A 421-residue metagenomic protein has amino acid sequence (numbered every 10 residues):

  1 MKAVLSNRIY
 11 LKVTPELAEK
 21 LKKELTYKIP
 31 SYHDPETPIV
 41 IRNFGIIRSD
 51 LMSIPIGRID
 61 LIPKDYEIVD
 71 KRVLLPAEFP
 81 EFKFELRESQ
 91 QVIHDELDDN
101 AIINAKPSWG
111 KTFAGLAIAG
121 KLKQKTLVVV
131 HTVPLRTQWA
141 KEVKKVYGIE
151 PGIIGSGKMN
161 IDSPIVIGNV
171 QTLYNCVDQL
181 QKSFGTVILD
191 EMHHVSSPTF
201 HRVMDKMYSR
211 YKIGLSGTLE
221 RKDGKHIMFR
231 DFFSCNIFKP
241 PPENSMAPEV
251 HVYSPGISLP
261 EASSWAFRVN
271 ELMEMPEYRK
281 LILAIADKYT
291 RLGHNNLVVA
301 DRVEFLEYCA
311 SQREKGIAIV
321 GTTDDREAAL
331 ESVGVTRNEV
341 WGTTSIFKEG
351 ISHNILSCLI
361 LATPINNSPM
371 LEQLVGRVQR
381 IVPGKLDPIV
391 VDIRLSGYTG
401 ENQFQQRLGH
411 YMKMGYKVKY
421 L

Functional and structural regions predicted by a protein language model:
K22-R72: Interdomain "pre-motor" coupling segment immediately N-terminal to P-loop NTPase/helicase cores
I68-N104: Conserved pre-motif I regulatory segment
D99-L122, L127: Walker A/P-loop
A119, P260-D301, E307-S311: Conserved interdomain hinge at the start of the Helicase C-terminal
T137, K141, I149-D162, N175 (+4 more regions): Conserved helicase ATPase core of P-loop NTP-dependent helicases/translocases
S156-T186, S197-R202, I346: Conserved helix/coil segment N-terminal to the catalytic DExD/H
Y174, T218-L219, G321-M414: Conserved RecA-like P-loop NTPase helicase motor core
G185-T186, H193-H251, Y411: Post-DEXD/H (motif II) to motif III coupling segment of the RecA-like Helicase ATP-binding lobe
